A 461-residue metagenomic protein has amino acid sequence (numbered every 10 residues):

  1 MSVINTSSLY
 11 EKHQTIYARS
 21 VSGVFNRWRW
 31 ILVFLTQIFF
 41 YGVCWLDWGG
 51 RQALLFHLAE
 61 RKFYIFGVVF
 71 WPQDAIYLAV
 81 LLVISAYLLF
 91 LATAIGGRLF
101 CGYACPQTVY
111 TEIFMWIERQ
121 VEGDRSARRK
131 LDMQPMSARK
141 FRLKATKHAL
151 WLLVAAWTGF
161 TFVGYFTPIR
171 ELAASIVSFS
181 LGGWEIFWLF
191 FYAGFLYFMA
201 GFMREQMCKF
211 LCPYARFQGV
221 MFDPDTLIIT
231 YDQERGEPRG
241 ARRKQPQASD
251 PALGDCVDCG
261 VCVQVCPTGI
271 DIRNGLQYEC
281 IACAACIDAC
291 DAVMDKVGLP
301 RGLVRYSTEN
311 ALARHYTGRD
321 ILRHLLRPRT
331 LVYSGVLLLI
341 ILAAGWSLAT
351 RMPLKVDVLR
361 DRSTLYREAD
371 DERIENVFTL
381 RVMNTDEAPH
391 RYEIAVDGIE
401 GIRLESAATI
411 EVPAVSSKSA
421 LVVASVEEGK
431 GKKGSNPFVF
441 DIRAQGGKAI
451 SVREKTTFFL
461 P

Functional and structural regions predicted by a protein language model:
M1-R239, I287, P300, V304-L337: Membrane-embedded alpha-helical bundles of multi-pass integral membrane proteins
T93-T108, M199-A215, P246-M294: Cysteine-centered iron-sulfur cluster-binding motifs in ferredoxin-type domains/subunits of redox enzymes
L342-Y366: Hydrophobic alpha-helical transmembrane segments in integral membrane proteins
R373-F378, K418-S419, K433-F438: Short, solvent-exposed loop/turn segments enriched in Ser/Thr/Gly
V382-D386, A444: Asparagine-centered strand-capping/turn motif at beta-strand->loop junctions
E387-G401: Short acidic, flexible loop segments centered on an aromatic residue
I402-G429: Intrinsically disordered, low-complexity Pro/Gly/Ser/Thr-rich segments with frequent PxxP/GP/PP motifs and embedded
E427-P461: Terminal connector regions
